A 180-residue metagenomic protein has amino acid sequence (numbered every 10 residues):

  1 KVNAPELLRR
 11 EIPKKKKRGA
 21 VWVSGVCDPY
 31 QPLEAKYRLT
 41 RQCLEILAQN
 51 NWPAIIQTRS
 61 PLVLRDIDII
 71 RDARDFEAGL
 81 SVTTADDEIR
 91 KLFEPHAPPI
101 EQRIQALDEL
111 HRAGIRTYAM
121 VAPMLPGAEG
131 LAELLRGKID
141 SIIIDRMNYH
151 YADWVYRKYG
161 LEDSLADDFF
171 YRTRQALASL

Functional and structural regions predicted by a protein language model:
K1-E77, T84-E88, I100, R112: Conserved Radical SAM active-site core
L7-L8, L39-C43, D66, Q102-A106 (+2 more regions): A general structural detector for well-ordered alpha-helical segments in enzyme core domains, enriched
V21, A54, A78-L80, T117-A119 (+1 more regions): Hydrophobic faces of well-ordered beta-strands that scaffold small-molecule active sites in alpha/beta enzyme cores
A35-R38, E94-Q102, L161-F169: Alpha-helix N-cap and loop-to-helix initiation/capping positions
Y37-T40, A73-V82, A128-I143: Short, electropositive alpha-helical surface patch
I46-W52, Q105-T117, Y171-L180: A structural motif corresponding to the C-terminal end of an alpha-helix and its immediate exit/capping segment
H96, A106-E129: Conserved strand-turn element in the central/C-terminal portion of the radical SAM core barrel that lines
L125-L180: Auxiliary Fe-S-binding modules of radical SAM enzymes
